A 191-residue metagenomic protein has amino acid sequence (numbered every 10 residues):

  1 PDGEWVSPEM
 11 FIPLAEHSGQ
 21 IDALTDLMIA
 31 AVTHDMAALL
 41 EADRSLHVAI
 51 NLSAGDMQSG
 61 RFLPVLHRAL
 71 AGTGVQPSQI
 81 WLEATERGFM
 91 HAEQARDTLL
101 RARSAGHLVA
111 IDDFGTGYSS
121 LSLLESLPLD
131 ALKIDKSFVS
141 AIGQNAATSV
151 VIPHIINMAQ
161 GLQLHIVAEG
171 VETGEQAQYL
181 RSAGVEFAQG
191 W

Functional and structural regions predicted by a protein language model:
P1-D2, S18-A95, G170: Catalytic core of bacterial c-di-GMP phosphodiesterases, primarily the EAL and HD-GYP domains, capturing alpha-helical
P1-H17, D35, L39, D43 (+3 more regions): Regulatory and interdomain segments flanking nucleotide-handling catalytic cores in signaling/defense enzymes
P1-P13, V32, H67, D130-L132 (+1 more regions): A short, well-structured catalytic beta-strand-centered motif of the EAL phosphodiesterase domain for c-di-GMP
S7, R61-L63, Q94-A95, S120 (+2 more regions): Residues at alpha-helix caps and immediate loop-helix transition turns in enzyme cores, especially N- and C-cap
L14-Q20, S137-G143: A short, internal acetyl-CoA/4′-phosphopantetheine-binding micro-motif in the GNAT/acyltransferase core
L24-L27, T148-H154: Conserved acetyl-CoA-binding loop-helix of GNAT-fold acetyltransferases
V48, H67-I142, H154-W191: The catalytic core of metal-dependent phosphodiesterases that act on cyclic dinucleotides
